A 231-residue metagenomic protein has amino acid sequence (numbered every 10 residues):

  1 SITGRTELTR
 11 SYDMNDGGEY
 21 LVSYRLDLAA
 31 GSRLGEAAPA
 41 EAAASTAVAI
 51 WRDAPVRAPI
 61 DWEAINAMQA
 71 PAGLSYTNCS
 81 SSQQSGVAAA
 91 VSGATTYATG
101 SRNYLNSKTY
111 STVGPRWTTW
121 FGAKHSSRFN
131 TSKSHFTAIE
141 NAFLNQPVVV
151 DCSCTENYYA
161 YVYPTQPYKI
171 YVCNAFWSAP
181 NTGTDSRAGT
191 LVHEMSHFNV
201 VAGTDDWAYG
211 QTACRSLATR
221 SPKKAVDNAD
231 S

Functional and structural regions predicted by a protein language model:
S1-D13: Intrinsically disordered, low-complexity Pro/Gly/Ser/Thr-rich segments with frequent PxxP/GP/PP motifs and embedded
G4-T6, V22, T46: Hydrophobic residues positioned within well-ordered beta-strands of beta-sheet architectures
R10-V22: Short glycine/proline/serine/threonine-rich loop/turn segments at secondary-structure transition edges
M14, T46-A188, F198-S231: Predominantly extracellular/secreted Zn2+-dependent metalloproteases
Y24-L34: Enriched for extracellular/lumenal, surface-exposed ectodomains of secreted and cell-surface proteins
P39-A47: Terminal edge beta-strands and adjacent linker/stalk segments of extracellular immunoglobulin-superfamily beta-sandwich
E194: Walker B catalytic acidic pair
